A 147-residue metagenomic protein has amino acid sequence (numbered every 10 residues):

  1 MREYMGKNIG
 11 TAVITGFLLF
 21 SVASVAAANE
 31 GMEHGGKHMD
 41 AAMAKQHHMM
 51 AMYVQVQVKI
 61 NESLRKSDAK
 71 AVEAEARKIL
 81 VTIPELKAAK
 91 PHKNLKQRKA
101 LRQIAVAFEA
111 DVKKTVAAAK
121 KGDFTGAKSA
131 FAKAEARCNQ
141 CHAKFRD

Functional and structural regions predicted by a protein language model:
M1-R2, K144: Short hotspots in intrinsically disordered terminal tails
R2-I14: Bacterial N-terminal signal peptides that target proteins for export
E3-M5, A26-E30: Short, low-complexity disordered leader/linker segments with a strong preference for bacterial N-terminal type II
T15, V25-A26: Cleavable N-terminal signal peptides
L18: P-loop/Walker A NTP-binding region and its immediately flanking N-terminal helices in P-loop NTPase folds
S21-A23: N-terminal signal peptide c-region/cleavage motif recognized by signal peptidases
N29-E135: Extracytoplasmic c-type cytochrome modules immediately beyond a signal peptide or single-pass transmembrane anchor
A134-R146: The canonical Cys-X-X-Cys-His
